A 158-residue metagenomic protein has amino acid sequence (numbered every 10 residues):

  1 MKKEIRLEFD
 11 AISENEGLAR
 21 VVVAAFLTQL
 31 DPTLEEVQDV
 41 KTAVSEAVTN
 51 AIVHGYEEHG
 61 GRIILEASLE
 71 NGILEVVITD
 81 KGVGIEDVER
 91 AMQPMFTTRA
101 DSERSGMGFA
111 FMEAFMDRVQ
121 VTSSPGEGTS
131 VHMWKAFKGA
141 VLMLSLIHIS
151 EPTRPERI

Functional and structural regions predicted by a protein language model:
R20-S45: Conserved short strand/loop->alpha-helix "switch" segment adjacent to the catalytic nucleotide/phosphoryl-transfer site
G61-A67: A conserved short beta-strand within the histidine kinase catalytic ATPase domain
S68-V76: Short beta-strand-loop-beta element adjacent to the nucleotide/active-site pocket used for signaling
T79-E103: Glycine-rich/acidic phosphate-handling loop/turn and adjacent ATP-lid/helix of nucleotide-binding kinase/ATPase domains
D101-M116: Glycine-rich phosphate-binding loop
V121-P125: A short beta-strand-to-loop motif within the catalytic HATPase_c
E127-V131: Glycine-rich GHKL/ HATPase_c ATP-binding element in histidine kinases
I147-I158: Single conserved hydrophobic/aromatic residue that forms the stacking wall/gate of nucleotide- or nucleobase-binding
